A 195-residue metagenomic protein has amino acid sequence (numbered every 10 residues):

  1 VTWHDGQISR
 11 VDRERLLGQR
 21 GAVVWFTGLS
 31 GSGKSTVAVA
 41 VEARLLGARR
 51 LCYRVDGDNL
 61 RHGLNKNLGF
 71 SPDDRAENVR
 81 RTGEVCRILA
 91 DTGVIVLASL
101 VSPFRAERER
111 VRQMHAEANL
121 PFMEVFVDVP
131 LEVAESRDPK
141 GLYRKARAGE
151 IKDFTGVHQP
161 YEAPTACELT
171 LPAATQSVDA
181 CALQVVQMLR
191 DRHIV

Functional and structural regions predicted by a protein language model:
V1-V23: Extreme N-terminal, non-catalytic leader segments that precede Walker-type/kinase nucleotide-binding cores
F26: Hydrophobic anchor at the beta1->P-loop junction of P-loop NTPases
S30: The conserved Walker
K34: Conserved lysine of the Walker
V39-R87, D91: Conserved substrate/cofactor phosphate-moiety recognition/catalytic segment in nucleotide-dependent phosphotransferases
C52-R54, F122-E124, E168-T170: Conserved beta-strand scaffold positions in the cores of enzyme catalytic domains, especially in NTP/NDP-utilizing
G63-D74, E84-A146, D153: ATP-dependent NMP and nucleoside kinases share a basic, alpha-helical "lid"
D128-L131, S136-Q184, D191-V195: Small-molecule kinase domains that catalyze NTP-dependent phosphoryl transfer to phosphate-bearing small molecules
